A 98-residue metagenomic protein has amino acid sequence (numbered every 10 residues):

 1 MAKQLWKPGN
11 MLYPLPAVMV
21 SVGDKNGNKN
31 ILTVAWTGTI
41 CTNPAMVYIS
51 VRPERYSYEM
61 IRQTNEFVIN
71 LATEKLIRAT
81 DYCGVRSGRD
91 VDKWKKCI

Functional and structural regions predicted by a protein language model:
M1-V34, G38-I98: Active-site-proximal mixed secondary-structure blocks
